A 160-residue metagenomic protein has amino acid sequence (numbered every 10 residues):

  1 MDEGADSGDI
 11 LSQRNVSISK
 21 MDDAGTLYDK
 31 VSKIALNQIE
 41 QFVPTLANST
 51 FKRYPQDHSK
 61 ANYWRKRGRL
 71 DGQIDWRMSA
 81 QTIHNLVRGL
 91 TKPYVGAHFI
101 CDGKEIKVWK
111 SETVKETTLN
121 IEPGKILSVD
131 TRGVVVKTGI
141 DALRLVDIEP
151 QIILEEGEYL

Functional and structural regions predicted by a protein language model:
M1-Y63: Donor/substrate-binding cores of folate-linked one-carbon enzymes
S7, L70, G103-E105: A generic structural signal for alpha->beta connector loops
G8, Y63-R67, V108-W109, T118: Short, solvent-exposed polar/charged micro-motifs at secondary-structure junctions
L11, R67-R69, V129: Short, solvent-exposed coil/turn segments
R14, L70-G72, D141: Short amphipathic alpha-helical segments
R65-M78: Acyl-group handling in specialized metabolite and lipid biosynthesis
W76-L160: An anion-binding loop in the catalytic cleft
